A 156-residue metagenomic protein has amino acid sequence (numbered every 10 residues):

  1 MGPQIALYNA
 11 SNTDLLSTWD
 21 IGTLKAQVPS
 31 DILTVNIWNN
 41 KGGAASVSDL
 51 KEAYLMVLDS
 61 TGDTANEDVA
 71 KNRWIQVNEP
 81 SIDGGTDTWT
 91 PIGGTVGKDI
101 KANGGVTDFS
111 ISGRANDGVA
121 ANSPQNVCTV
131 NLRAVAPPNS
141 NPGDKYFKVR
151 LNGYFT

Functional and structural regions predicted by a protein language model:
M1-I5, V149-L151: Viral virion structural and adsorption modules
P3-D59: Beta-sheet-dominated interaction scaffolds and their linkers
L7-Y8, G43-N126: Surface-exposed binding patches on compact interaction domains or structured appendages
L15-L16, Q27-T34, N126-V130, S140-K148: Short, solvent-exposed loop/turn segments enriched in Ser/Thr/Gly
L15-T23, S110-G118, R133-A134: Short structured motifs
N39-K41, A134-P138, L151-F155: Beta-strand elements of well-folded, non-transmembrane domains
D49-A53, Y146-L151: Short, surface-exposed ligand- or partner-binding patches at beta-edge/loop junctions that are enriched in aromatics
L58-T61, N139-G143: Eukaryotic N-proximal low-complexity acidic segments or loops
